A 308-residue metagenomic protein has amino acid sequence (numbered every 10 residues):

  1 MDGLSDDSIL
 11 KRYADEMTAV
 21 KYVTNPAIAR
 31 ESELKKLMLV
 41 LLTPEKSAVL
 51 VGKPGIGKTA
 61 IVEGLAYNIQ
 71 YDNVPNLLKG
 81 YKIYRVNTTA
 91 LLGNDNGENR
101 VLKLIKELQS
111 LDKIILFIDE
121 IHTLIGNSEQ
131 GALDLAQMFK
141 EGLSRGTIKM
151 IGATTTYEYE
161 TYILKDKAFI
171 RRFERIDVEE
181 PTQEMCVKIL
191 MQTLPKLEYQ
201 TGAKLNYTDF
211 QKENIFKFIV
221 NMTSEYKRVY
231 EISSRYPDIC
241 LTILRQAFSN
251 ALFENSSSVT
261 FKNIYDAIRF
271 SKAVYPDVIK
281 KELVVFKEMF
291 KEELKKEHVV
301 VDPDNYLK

Functional and structural regions predicted by a protein language model:
M1-K308: AAA+ P-loop NTPase nucleotide-binding core of proteostasis motors
